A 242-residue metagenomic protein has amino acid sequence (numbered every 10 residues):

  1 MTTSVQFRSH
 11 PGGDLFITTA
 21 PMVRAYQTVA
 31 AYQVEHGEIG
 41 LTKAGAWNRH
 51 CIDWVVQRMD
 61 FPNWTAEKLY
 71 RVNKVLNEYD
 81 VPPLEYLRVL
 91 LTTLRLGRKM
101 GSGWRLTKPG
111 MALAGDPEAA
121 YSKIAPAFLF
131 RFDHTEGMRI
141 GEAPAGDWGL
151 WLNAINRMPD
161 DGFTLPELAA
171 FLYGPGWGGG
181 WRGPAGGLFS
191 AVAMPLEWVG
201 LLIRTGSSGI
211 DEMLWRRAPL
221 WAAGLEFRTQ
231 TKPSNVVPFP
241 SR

Functional and structural regions predicted by a protein language model:
M1-Y86: Short, amphipathic alpha-helical interface elements at domain boundaries that mediate macromolecular binding
T2-H36, P117-E167, P233-R242: Leucine-rich, amphipathic alpha-helical/linker segments
E38-I39, T164, L202-T205: Intrinsically disordered or highly flexible coil/loop and linker segments, enriched in small and charged/polar residues
I52-E67, G101, A119-Y121, P126-A127 (+2 more regions): A short mid-domain helix/strand-loop element embedded in enzyme catalytic domains that forms or borders the active-site
E78-L94, M100, G179-G200: Short amphipathic alpha-helical interaction segments
E85-L87, R98-E136, P184, I203-P240: Accessory beta->alpha helical hairpin/"wing" motif in late/C-terminal subdomains of nucleic-acid enzymes
R139, A143-D161, G178, G183 (+3 more regions): Charged linear interaction tracts used for macromolecular binding and regulation
T164-Y173, W177: A short acidic, leucine-rich amphipathic alpha-helix
